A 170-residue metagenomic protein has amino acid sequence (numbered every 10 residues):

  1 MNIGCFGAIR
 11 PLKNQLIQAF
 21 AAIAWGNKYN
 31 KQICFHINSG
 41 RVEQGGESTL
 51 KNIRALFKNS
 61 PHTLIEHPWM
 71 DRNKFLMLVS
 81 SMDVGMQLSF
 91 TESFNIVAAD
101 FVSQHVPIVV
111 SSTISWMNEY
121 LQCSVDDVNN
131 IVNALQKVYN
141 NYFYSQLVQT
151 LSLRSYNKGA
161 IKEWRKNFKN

Functional and structural regions predicted by a protein language model:
M1-K13, A19-A22, H36: Conserved donor-binding/catalytic core segment of Leloir-type glycosyltransferases
I33-L50: Glycosyltransferase donor-sugar binding loop
S48-M70: Nucleotide-activated donor-binding/catalytic signature segment of Leloir-type glycosyltransferases, i.e., the conserved
L76-M82: Short alpha-helical donor nucleotide-sugar binding micro-motif in glycosyltransferases
F90: Aromatic "clamp/platform" in nucleotide-sugar-dependent glycosyltransferases that forms part of the donor/acceptor
A98, S103-S111: Short hydrophobic beta-strand element within catalytic cores of glycosyltransferases and related nucleotide-activated
M117-N140: Change "using UDP/GDP/dTDP sugars" to "using nucleotide sugars
D126, Y139-N170: A charged, aromatic-enriched C-terminal amphipathic alpha-helix characteristic of glycosyltransferases across folds
